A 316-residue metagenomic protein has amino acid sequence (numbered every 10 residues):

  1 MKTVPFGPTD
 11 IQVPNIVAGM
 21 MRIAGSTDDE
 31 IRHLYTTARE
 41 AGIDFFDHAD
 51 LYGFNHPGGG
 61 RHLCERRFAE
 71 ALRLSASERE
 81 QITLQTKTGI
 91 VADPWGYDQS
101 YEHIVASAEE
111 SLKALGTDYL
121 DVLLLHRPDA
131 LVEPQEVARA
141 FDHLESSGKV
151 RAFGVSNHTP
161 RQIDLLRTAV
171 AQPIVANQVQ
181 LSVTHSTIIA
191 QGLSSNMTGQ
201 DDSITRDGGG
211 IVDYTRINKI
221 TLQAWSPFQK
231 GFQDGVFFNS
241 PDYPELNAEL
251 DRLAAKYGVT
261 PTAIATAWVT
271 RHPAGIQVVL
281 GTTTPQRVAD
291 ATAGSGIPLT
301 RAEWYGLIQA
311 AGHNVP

Functional and structural regions predicted by a protein language model:
M1-I82, S146, K230-G231: N-terminal binding-site loop/beta-alpha segment at the start of enzyme catalytic domains that lines or forms
P14-A18, F46-H48, I82-T86, L123-L125 (+4 more regions): Hydrophobic faces of well-ordered beta-strands that scaffold small-molecule active sites in alpha/beta enzyme cores
G19-D29, V91-E102: Active-site mouth loops of central-metabolism enzymes
T27-A38, Q99-L115, R161-D164: Short, acidic/polar
I31, F68, I104, A108 (+2 more regions): Aromatic/hydrophobic pocket-lining residues that form the small-molecule binding cavity in soluble enzyme cores
L51-Y52, S75-Y101, R127: Structural motif corresponding to the early beta-alpha repeats
K113-E133: Active-site groove signature of glycoside hydrolases
V132-P316: Beta/alpha (TIM)-barrel catalytic core signal, keyed to glycine-rich beta->alpha loops juxtaposed to Asp/Glu that bind
